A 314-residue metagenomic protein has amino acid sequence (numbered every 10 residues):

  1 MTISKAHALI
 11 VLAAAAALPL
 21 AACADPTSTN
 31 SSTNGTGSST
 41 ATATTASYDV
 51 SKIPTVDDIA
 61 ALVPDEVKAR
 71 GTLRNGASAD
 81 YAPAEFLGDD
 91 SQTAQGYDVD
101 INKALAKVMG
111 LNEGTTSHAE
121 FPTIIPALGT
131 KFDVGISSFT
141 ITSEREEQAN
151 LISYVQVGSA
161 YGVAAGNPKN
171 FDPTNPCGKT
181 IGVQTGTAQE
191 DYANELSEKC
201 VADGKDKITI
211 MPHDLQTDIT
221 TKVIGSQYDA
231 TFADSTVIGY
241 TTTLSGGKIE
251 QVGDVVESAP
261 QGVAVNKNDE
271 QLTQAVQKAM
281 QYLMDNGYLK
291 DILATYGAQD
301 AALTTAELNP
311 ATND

Functional and structural regions predicted by a protein language model:
P19-A22: C-terminal motif of bacterial Sec signal peptides marking the signal peptidase cleavage site
A24-T27: Bacterial signal peptide processing site
N34-G37, A41-G135: Extracytoplasmic small-molecule ligand-binding "clamshell" domains of the periplasmic binding protein/Venus flytrap
L73-A77, T174-D191: Short loop->beta-strand "edge-of-pocket" segments that line small-molecule binding or catalytic clefts across diverse
K103-N112, Q189-P212, T243: Ligand-binding cleft/hinge of the Venus flytrap
G114-N175: Acidic, polar ligand-binding/catalytic clefts
F139-E146, N194-E195, G225-E257: A ligand-binding cleft/hinge motif common to bilobed small-molecule-binding domains
V155-V163, T243-Q281, Q299-D314: Periplasmic-binding protein-like
